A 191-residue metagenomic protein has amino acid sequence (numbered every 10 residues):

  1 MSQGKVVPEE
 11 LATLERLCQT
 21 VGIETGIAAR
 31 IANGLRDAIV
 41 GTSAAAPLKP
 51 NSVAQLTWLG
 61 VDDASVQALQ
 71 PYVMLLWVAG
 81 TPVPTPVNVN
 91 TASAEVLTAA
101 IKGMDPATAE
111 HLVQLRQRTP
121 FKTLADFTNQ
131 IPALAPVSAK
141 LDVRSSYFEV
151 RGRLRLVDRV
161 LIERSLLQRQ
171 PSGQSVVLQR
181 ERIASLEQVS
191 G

Functional and structural regions predicted by a protein language model:
M1-G191: Compositionally biased linear targeting/interaction segments
